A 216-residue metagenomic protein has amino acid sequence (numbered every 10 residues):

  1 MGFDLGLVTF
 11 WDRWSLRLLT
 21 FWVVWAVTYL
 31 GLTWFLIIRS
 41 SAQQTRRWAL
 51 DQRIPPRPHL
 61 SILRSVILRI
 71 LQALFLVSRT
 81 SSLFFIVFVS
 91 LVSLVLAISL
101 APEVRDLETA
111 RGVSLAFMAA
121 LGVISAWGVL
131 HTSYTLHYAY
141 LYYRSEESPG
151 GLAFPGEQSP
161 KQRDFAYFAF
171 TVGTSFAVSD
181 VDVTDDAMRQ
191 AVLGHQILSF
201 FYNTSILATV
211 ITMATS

Functional and structural regions predicted by a protein language model:
M1, I38-R105: Cytosolic-side membrane-entry/anchor segment at the start of a transmembrane helix
G2-T9, L94-E108, N203-S216: Juxtamembrane "helix exit" motif at the C-terminal ends of alpha-helical transmembrane segments in multi-pass membrane
G6-T20, T45-R46, P56-I70, Y134-E157: Hydrophobic alpha-helical transmembrane segments
W11-Q43, I124-A139: Hydrophobic alpha-helical membrane-embedded segments
E108-G128: Interfacial segments of alpha-helical transmembrane regions
L141-D182: Membrane-proximal soluble regions of multi-pass membrane proteins
D164-V172, V183-S216: Pore domain of cation channels
